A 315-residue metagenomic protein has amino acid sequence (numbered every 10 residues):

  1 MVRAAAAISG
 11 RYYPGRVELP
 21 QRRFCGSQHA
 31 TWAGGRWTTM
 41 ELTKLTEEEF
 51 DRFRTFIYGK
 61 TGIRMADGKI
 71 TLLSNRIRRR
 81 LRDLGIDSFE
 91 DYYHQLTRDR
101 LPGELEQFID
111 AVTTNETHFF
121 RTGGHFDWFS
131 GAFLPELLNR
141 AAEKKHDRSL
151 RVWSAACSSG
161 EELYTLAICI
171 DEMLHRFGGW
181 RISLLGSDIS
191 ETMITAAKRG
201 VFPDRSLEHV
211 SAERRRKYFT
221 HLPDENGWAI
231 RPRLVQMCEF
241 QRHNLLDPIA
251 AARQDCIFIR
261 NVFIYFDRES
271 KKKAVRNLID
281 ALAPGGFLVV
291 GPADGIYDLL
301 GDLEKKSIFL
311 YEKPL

Functional and structural regions predicted by a protein language model:
V2-A7, V17-E18, A30-A33: Acidic, Ala/Val/Gly-enriched low-complexity intrinsically disordered segments
Y12-Y13, Q21, Q28-H29: Low-complexity, intrinsically disordered or signal/transmembrane-proximal segments
W32, W37-W153, V275: Conserved AdoMet
A155, H175-F258, V262-K273, G295-Y297 (+1 more regions): Extended basic-aromatic, gly/pro-enriched interface segments that bind polyanionic ligands
S159-F177: Conserved SAM-binding loop of SAM-dependent methyltransferases across substrates and taxa, primarily the Class I
K273-P284: A short glycine-rich, Lys/Arg-flanked "PGG" loop and its adjoining helix->strand segment in the class I
G285-P292: Conserved beta-strand signature within the Rossmann-like core of class I S-adenosyl-L-methionine
Y297-L315: Core SAM-dependent methyltransferase catalytic element
